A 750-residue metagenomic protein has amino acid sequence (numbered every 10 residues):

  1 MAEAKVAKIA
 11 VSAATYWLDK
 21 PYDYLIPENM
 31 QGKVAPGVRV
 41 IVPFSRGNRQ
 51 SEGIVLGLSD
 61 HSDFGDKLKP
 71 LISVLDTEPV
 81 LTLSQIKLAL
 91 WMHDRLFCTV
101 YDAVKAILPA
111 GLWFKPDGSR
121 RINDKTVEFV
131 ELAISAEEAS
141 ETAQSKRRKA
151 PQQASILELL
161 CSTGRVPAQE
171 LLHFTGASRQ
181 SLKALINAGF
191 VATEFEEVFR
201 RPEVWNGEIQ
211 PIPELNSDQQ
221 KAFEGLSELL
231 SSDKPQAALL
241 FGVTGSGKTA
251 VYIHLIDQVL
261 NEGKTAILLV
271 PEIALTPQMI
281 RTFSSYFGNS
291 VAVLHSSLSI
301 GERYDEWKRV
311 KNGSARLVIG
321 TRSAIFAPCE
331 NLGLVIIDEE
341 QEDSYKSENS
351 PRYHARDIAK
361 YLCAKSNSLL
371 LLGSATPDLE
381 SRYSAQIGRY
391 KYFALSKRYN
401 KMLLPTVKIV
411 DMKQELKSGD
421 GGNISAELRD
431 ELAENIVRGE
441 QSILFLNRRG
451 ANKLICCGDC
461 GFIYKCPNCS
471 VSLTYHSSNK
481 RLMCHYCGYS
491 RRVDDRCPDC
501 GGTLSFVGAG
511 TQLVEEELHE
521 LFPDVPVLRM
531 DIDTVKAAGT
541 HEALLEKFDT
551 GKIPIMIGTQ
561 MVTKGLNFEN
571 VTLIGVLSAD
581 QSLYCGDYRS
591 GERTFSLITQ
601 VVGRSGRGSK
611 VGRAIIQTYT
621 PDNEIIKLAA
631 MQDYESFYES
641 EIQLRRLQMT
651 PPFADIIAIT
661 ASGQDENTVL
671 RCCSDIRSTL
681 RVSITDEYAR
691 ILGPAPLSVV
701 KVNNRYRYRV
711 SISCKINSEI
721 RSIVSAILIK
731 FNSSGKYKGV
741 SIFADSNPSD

Functional and structural regions predicted by a protein language model:
M1-S374, Q386-M402, S683-D686, S713 (+2 more regions): Accessory, non-ATPase domains that flank or precede helicase/AAA+ motor cores in DNA-metabolism machines
E3-V6, D19, N48, G439 (+4 more regions): A general secondary-structure signal for short beta-strands and their flanking turns/coil in non-transmembrane regions
L90-H93, R429, A433, E515 (+4 more regions): Generic solvent-exposed, charged/amphipathic alpha-helical segments that serve as macromolecular interface scaffolds
V130, V191-T193, V407, L473 (+3 more regions): Generic structural motif
I209-Q220, E224, D233-L670, S698-V700 (+3 more regions): Inter-lobe coupling/hinge segments of SF2-like helicase ATPases
L670-L692: Short amphipathic alpha-helix segments
R671, N703, S722-I723: Short conserved micro-motifs at the rims of enzyme active sites and ligand-binding pockets
L692-N703, V740-D750: Short proline/glycine- and acidic-rich turn/helix-capping motifs at secondary-structure junctions
